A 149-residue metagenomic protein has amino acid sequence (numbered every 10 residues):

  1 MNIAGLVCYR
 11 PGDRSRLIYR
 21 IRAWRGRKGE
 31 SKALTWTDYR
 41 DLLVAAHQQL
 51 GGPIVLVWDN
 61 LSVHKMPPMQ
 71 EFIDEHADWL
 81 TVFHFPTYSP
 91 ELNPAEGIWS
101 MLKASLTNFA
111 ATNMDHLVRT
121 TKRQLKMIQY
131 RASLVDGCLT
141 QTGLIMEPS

Functional and structural regions predicted by a protein language model:
M1-S149: Short functional hotspots at interaction and active-site rims
